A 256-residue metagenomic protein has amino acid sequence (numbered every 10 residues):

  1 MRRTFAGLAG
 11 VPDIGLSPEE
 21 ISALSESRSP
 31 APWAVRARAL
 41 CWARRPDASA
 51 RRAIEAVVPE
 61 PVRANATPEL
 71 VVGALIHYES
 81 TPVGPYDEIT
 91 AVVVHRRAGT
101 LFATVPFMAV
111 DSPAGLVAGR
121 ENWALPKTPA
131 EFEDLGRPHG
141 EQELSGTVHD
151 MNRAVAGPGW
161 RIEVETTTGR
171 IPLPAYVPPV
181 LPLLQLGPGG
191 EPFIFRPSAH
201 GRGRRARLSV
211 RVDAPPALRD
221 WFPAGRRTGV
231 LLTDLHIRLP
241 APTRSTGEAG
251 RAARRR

Functional and structural regions predicted by a protein language model:
M1-E88, G225-R227, L232-D234, P240-R256: N-terminal domain-onset segments
R2, A6-L16, E20-A23, G119-R256: Interaction-surface and assembly-scaffold signal
S25, A34, T67-L70, Y78 (+5 more regions): Alpha-helical protein-protein interaction elements
R51-R52, V58-E69, H95-L101, H139-E141 (+1 more regions): Generic structural signal for short, solvent-exposed loop/turn connectors between secondary structure elements
L75-A154: Aromatic- and glycine-enriched beta-alpha-beta binding-site module
